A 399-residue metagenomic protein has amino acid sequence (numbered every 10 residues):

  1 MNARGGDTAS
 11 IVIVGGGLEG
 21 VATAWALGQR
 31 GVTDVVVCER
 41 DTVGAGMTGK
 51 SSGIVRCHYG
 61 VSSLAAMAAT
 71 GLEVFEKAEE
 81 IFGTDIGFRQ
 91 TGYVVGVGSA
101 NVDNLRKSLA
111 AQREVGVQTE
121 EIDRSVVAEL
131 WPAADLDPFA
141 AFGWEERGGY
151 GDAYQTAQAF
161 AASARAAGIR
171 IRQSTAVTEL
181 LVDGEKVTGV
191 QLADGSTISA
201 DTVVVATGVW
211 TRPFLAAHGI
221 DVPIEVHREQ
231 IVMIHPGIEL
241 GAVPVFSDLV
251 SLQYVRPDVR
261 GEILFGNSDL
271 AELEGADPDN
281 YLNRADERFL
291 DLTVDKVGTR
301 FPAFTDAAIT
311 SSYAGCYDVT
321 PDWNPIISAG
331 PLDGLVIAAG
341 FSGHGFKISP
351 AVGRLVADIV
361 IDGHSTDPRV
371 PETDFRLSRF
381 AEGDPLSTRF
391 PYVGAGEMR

Functional and structural regions predicted by a protein language model:
G5-E19, V36: Beta1/beta-strand and adjacent pyrophosphate-binding region of the FAD-binding site in flavoprotein oxidoreductases
G28-T48: Glycine-rich FAD pyrophosphate-binding loop
S52-L130, L252-Y254, V297: Dinucleotide-binding Rossmann-like beta1-alpha1 core, especially the glycine-rich loop that anchors the ADP
V74-K77, V97-A167, R172-Q173, E179-K186 (+1 more regions): Flavin (FAD/FMN) cofactor-binding and adjacent substrate-gating region of FAD-dependent oxidoreductase domains
T178-I198, V203: Conserved beta-strand-loop-beta-strand element in the redox core of flavoprotein oxidoreductases
D194-P244, D367: Central helical "cap/lid" subdomain
P236-G334: Active-site lid/adjacent beta-loop-alpha segment flanking the redox-cofactor pocket in flavoenzymes
D295-R399: C-terminal catalytic lobe of FAD-dependent flavoproteins
